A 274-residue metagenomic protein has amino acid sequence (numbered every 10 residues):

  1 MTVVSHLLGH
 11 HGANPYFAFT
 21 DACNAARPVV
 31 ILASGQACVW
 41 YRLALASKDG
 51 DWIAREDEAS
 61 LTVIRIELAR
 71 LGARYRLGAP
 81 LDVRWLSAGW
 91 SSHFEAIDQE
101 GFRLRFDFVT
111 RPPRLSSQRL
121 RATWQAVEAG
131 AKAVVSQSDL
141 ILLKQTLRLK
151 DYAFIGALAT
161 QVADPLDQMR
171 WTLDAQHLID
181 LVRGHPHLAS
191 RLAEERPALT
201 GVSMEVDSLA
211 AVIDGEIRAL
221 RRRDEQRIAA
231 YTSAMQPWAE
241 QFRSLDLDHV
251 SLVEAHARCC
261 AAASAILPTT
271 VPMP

Functional and structural regions predicted by a protein language model:
M1-P274: Compositionally biased terminal segments of proteins
